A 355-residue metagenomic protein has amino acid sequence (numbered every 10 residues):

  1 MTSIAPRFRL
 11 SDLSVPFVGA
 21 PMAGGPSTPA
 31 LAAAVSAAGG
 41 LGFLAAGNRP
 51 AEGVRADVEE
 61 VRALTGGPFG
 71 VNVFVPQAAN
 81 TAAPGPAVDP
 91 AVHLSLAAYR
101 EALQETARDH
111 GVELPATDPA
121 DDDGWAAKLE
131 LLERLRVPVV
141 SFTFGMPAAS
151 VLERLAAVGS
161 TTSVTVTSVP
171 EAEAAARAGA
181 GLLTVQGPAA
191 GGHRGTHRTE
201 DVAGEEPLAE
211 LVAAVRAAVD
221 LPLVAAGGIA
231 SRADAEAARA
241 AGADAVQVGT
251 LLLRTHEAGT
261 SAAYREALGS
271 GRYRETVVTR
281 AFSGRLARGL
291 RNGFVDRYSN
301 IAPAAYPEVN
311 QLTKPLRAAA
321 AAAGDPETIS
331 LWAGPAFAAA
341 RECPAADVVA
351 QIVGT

Functional and structural regions predicted by a protein language model:
M1-A218: Active-site entrance/lid segments in N-terminal catalytic domains of soluble metabolic enzymes
H193-V224, A230-T355: Conserved active-site-proximal phosphate/metal-binding subdomains
